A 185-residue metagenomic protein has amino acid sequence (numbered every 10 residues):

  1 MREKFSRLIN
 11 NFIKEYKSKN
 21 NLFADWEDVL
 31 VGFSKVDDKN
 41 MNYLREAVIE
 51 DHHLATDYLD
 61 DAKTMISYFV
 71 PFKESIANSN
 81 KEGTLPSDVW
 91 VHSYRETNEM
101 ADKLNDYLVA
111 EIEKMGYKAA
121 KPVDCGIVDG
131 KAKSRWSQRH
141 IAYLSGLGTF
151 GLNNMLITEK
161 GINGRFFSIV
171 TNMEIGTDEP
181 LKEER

Functional and structural regions predicted by a protein language model:
M1-S93: Non-catalytic, usually N-terminal nucleic-acid engagement modules in DNA/RNA processing proteins
P86-R185: Catalytic cores of enzyme domains
